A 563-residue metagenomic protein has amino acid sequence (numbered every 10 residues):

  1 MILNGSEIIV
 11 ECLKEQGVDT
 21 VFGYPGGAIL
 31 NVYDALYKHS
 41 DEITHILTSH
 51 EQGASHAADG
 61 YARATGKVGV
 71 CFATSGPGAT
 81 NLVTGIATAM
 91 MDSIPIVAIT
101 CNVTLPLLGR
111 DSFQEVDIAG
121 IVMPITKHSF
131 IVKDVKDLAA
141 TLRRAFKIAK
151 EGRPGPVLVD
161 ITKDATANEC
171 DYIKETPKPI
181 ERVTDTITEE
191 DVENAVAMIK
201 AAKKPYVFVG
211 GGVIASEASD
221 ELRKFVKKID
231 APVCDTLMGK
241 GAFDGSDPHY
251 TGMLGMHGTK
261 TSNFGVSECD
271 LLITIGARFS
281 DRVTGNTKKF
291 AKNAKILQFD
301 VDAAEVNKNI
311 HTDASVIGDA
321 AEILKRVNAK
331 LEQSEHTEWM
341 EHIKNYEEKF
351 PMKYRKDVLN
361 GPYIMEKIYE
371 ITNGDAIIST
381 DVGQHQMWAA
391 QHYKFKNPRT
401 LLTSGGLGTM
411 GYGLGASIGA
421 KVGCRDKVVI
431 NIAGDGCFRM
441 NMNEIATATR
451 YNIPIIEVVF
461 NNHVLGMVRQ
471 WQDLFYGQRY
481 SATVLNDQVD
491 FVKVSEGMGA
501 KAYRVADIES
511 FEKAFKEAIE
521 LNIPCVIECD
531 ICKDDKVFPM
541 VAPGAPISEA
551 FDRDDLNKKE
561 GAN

Functional and structural regions predicted by a protein language model:
M1-L331, K367, I371-G374, P454-E457 (+2 more regions): N-terminal alpha/beta PP-like core and its mobile active-site loop of ThDP/TPP-dependent enzymes
S6-V10, K14-D19, G27, V32-Y37 (+1 more regions): Active-site diphosphate/adenylate-binding microenvironment
Y24-G26, H45-H56, C71-G78, K133-D134 (+7 more regions): Active-site nucleophile and cofactor-binding loops and adjacent substrate-binding regions of central metabolic enzymes
I46, E181-D185, S404-L407, G477-N486 (+1 more regions): A short acidic, glycine-rich active-site loop that binds or catalyzes chemistry on phosphate/adenosine moieties
Q114, R450-P543: Thiamine diphosphate
K136, N293-Q384, I508-E512, E517 (+1 more regions): Phosphate/pyrophosphate-binding active-site segments
I296, I368, T380, G419 (+6 more regions): Hydrophobic, well-ordered secondary-structure elements that form the walls of internal hydrophobic environments
Y412, A416-P454, F460: Catalytic phosphate/nucleotide-handling subdomain of diverse soluble enzymes
